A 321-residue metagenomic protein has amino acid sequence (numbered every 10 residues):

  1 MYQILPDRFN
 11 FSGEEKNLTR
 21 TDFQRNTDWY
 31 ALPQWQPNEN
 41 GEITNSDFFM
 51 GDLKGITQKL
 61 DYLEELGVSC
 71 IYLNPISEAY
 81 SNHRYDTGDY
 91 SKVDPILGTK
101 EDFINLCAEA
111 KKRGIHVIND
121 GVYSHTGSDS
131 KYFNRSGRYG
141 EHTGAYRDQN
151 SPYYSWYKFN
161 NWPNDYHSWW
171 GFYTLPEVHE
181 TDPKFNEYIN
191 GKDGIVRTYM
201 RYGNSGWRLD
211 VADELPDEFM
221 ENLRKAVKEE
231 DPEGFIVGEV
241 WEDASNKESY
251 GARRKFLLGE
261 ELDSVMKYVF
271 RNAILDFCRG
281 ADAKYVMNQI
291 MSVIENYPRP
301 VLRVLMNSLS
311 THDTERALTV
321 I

Functional and structural regions predicted by a protein language model:
L5-R8, S77, D94, Y123 (+3 more regions): Short, flexible loop/turn elements at secondary-structure junctions
P6-S69, I76-Y202, L223-E229, N246: Substrate-binding/active-site clefts of carbohydrate-active enzymes
G13-K16, E248-S249, F277-C278, L318-I321: Short conserved micro-motifs at the rims of enzyme active sites and ligand-binding pockets
S46-F49, P183, R208-V211, A317-I321: Active-site rim elements
C107-H116, S124-H125, S130-N134, R138-E141 (+3 more regions): Active-site-proximal helices and loops of the catalytic beta/alpha 8
R299-I321: Active-site clefts of carbohydrate-active enzymes
